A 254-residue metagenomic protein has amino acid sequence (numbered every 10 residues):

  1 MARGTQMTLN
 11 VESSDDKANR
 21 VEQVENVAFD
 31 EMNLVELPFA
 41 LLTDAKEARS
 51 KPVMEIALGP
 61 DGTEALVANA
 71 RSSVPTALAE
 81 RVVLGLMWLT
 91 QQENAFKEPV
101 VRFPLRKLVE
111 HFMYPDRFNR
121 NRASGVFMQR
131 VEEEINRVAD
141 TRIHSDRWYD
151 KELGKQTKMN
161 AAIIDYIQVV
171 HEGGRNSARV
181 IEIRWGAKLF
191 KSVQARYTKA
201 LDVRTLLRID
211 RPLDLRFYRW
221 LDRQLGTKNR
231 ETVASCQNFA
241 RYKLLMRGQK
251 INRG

Functional and structural regions predicted by a protein language model:
M1-G254: Charged, alpha-helix-forming regions
